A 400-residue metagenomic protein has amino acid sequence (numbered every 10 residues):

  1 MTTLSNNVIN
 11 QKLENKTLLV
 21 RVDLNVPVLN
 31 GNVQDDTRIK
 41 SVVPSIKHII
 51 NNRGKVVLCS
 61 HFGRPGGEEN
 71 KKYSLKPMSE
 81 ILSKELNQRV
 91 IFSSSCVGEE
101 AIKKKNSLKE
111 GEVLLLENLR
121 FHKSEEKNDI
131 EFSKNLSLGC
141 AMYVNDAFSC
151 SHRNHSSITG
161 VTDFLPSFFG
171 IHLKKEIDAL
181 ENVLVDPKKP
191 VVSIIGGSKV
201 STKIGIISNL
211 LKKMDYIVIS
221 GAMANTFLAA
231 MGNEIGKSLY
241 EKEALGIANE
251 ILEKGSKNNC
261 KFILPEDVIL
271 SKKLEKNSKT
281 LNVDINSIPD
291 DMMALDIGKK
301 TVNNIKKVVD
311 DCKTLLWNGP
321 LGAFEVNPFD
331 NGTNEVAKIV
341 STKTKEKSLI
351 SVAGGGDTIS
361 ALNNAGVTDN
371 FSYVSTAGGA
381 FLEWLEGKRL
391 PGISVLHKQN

Functional and structural regions predicted by a protein language model:
M1-N400: Active-site loop-to-helix "anion-binding N-cap" substructures in soluble metabolic enzymes
